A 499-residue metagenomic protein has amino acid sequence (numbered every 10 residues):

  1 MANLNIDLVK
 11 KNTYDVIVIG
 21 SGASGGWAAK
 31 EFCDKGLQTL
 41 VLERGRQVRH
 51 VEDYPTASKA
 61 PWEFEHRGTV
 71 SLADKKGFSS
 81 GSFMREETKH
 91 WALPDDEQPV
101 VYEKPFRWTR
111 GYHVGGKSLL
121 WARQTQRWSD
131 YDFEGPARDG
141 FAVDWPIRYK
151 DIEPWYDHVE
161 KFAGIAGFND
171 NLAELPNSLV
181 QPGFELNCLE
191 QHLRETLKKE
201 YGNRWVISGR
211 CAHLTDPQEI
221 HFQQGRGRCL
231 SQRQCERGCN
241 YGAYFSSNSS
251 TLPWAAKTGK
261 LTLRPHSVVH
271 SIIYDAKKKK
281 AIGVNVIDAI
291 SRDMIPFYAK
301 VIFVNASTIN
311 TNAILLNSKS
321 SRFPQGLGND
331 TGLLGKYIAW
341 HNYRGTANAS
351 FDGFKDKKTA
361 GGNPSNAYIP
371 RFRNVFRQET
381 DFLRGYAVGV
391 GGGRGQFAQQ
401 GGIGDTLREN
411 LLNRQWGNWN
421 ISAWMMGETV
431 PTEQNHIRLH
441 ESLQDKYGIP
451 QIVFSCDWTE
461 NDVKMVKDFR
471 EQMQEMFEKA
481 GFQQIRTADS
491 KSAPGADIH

Functional and structural regions predicted by a protein language model:
M1-T13: A short, basic/flexible loop-to-alpha-helix module at the beginning of a structural domain
V16-V41: N-terminal Rossmann-like FAD-binding beta1-loop-alpha1 element of flavoenzymes
E31, K35, W155-F162, T196 (+7 more regions): Generic, well-ordered alpha-helical scaffold segments in large soluble proteins
D34, Q38-E63, Y241, F245 (+4 more regions): Glycine-rich loop(s) and the adjacent beta-strand/alpha-helix scaffold that form part
E65-G68, L72-A92, E97-R107, Y112-H113 (+4 more regions): Conserved redox-cofactor binding core of oxidoreductases
H90-R110, V114-K117, A122, R127 (+5 more regions): FAD cofactor-binding and catalytic pocket of flavoenzymes
K161-L172, K199-R204, D275, F354-D356 (+1 more regions): Surface-exposed helix-capping loop/turn segments at secondary-structure junctions
I207-T215, Q232-C235, H270-I273, G417-T429 (+2 more regions): A glycine-rich dinucleotide-binding beta-alpha-beta segment and adjacent secondary-structure elements that constitute
